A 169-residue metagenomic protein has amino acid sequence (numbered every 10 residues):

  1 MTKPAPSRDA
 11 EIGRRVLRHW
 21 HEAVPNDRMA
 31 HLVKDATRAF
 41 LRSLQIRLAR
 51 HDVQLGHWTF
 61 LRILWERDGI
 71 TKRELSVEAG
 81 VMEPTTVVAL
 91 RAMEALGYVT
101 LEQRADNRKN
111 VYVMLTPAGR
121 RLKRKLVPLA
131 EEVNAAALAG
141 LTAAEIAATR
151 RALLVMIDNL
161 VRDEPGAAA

Functional and structural regions predicted by a protein language model:
M1-H51: N-terminal leader segment of winged-helix/HTH proteins
P6-E11, R91-L154, D158: Charged, amphipathic alpha-helical coiled-coil/dimerization segments
V24, K34, R38-T85, L96 (+1 more regions): N-terminal helix-turn-helix DNA-binding core of bacterial DNA-binding proteins
A30, E78, Y112: Short aromatic/hydrophobic contact patches that present stacked aromatics for nucleic-acid/ligand binding
H31-K34, R62, R151, D158: Generic alpha-helical structural context detector
D158-A169: Generic C-terminal helix-cap and adjacent flexible tail
